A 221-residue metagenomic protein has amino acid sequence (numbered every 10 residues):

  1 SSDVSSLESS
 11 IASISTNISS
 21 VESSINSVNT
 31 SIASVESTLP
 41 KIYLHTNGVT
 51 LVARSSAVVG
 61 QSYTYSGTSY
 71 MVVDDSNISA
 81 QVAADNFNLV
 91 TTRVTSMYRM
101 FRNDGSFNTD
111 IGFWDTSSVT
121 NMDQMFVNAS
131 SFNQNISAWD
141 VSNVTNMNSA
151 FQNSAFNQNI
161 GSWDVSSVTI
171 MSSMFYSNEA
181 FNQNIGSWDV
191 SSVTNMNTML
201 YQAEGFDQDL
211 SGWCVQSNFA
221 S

Functional and structural regions predicted by a protein language model:
S1-S37: Extended alpha-helical stalk/coiled-coil segments
V28, V35-S221: Negatively charged
